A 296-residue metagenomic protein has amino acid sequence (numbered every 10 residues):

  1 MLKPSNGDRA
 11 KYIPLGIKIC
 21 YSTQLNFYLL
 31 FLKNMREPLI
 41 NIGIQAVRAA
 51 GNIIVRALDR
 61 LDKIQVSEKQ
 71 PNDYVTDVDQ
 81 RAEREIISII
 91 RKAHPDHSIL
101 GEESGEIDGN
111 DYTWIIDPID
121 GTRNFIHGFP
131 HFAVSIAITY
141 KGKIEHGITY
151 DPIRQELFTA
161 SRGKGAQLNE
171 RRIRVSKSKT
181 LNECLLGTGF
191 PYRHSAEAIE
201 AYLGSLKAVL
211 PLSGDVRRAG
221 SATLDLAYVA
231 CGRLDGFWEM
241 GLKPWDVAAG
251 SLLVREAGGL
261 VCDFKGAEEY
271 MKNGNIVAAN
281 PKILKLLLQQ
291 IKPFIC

Functional and structural regions predicted by a protein language model:
M1-N34: N-terminal amphipathic/basic-hydrophobic helices that include classical n-h-c signal peptides and signal-anchor
Y21, L29-I119, K282, Q289-K292 (+1 more regions): N-terminal subdomain of lithium-sensitive/metallo-dependent phosphomonoesterases centered on the IMPase/IPPase/PAP
T23, F27-N41, Q45, E200 (+2 more regions): Oxyanion/phosphate-interacting regions
I53, D96-S98, D215, D235 (+1 more regions): Residue-level detector of anion-binding/catalytic polar loops
I54, D79, I90, T122 (+6 more regions): Residue-level signal for inorganic ion chemistry
K69, E102, A219-S221, F264: Conserved beta-strand termini and adjacent loop/short-helix elements that scaffold enzyme active sites in alpha/beta
W114-P152: Glycine-rich active-site/cofactor-binding loop and its immediate structural neighborhood
A137-L226, G274-C296: Acidic beta-strand-loop-alpha-helix segment within the catalytic core of divalent metal-dependent phosphate-processing
